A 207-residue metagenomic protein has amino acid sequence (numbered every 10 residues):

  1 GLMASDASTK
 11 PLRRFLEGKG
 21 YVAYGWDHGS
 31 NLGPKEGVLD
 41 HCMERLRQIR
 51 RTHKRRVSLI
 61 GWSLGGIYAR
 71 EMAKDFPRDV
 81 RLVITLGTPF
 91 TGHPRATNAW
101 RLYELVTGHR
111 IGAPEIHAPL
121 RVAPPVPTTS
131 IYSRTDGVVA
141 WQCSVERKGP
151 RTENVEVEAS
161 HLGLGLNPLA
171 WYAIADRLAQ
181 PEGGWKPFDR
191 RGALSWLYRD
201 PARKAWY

Functional and structural regions predicted by a protein language model:
G1-Y207: Lipid deacylating catalytic domains
